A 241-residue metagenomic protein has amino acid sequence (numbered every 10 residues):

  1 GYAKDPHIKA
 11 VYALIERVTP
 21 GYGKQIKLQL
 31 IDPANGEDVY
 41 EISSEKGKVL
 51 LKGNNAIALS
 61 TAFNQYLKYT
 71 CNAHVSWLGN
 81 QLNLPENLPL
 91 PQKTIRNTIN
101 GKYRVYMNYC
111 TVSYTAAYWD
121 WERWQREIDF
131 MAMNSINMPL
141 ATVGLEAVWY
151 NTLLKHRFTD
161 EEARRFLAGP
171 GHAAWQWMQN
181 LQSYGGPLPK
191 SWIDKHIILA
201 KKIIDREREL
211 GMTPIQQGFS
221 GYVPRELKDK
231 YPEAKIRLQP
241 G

Functional and structural regions predicted by a protein language model:
A3, H7-V11: Short Lys/Arg-enriched alpha/beta "domain-start" segment
H7, K68-C71: Aromatic-residue-lined binding/catalytic grooves and analogous aromatic/hydrophobic interfacial grooves in multimeric
I15, F63-L67: Short, Φ-rich (hydrophobic/aromatic) sequence segments
I15-G36: Auxiliary, metal-adjacent structural segments of Zn-dependent hydrolase domains
T19, E41-S43: Short secondary-structure boundary/capping segments within folded domains
Q29-G36, S43-K52, A56, T61 (+4 more regions): Aromatic-lined carbohydrate-binding surfaces of glycoside hydrolases
H74-G79: Glycine/proline-rich low-complexity spacer/linker segments in large multi-domain proteins
